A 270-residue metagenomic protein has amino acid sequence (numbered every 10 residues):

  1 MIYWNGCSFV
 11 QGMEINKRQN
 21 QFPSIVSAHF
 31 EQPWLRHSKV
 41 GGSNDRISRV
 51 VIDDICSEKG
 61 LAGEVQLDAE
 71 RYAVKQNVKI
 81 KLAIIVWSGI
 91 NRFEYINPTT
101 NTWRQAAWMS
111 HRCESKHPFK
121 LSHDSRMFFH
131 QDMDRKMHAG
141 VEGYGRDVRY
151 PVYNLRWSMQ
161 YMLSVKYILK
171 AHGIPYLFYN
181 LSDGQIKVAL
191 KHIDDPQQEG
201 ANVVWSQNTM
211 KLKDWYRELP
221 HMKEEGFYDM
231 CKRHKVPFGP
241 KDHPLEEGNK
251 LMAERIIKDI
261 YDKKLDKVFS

Functional and structural regions predicted by a protein language model:
M1-L67, L251: Serine-esterase "nucleophile elbow" of acetyl-processing enzymes
I55-S270: Alpha-helical cap/lid subdomain in secreted, periplasmic, or secretory-pathway luminal O-acyl-processing enzymes
